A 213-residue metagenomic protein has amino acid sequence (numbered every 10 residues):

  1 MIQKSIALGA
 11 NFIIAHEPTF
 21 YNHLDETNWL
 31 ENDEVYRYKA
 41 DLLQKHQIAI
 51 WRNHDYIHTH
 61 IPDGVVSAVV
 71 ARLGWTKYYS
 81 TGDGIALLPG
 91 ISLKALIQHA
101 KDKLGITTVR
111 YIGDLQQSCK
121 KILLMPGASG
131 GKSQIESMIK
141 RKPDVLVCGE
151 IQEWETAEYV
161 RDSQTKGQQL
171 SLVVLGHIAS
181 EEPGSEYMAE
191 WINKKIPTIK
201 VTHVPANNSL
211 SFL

Functional and structural regions predicted by a protein language model:
M1-L213: Active-site catalytic microenvironments in core metabolic enzymes, especially phosphate/sugar-handling
